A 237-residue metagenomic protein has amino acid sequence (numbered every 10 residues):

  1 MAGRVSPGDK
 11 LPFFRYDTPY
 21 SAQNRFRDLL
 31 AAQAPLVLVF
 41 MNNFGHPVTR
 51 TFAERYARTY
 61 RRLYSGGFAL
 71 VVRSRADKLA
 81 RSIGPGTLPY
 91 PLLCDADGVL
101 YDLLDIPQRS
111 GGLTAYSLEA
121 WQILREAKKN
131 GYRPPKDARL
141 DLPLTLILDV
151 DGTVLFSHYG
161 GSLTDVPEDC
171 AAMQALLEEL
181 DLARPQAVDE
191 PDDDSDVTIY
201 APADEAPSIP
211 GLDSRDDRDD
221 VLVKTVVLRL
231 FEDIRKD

Functional and structural regions predicted by a protein language model:
M1-D28: N-terminal "domain-start" segment that seeds a small globular fold
L11-P12, V37, L142-L144: Short loop/turn microsegments at loop-to-beta-strand junctions
F26-Y56: Short active-site neighborhood of thiol/selenol oxidoreductases, capturing the structured segment around
M41, V72, D149: Short beta-strand/turn micro-motifs composed of small residues that flank or help shape donor/cofactor-binding pockets
R50-L103: Structural microenvironment flanking redox-active thiols in thiol-disulfide oxidoreductases
D95-D165: Thiol/selenol-based redox catalytic cores and closely related redox-interacting motifs
L163-E179: A short, polar/charged loop-to-alpha-helix boundary motif
A183-D237: Cysteine/selenocysteine-centered motifs that mediate thiol-based redox chemistry or coordinate metal-sulfur cofactors
